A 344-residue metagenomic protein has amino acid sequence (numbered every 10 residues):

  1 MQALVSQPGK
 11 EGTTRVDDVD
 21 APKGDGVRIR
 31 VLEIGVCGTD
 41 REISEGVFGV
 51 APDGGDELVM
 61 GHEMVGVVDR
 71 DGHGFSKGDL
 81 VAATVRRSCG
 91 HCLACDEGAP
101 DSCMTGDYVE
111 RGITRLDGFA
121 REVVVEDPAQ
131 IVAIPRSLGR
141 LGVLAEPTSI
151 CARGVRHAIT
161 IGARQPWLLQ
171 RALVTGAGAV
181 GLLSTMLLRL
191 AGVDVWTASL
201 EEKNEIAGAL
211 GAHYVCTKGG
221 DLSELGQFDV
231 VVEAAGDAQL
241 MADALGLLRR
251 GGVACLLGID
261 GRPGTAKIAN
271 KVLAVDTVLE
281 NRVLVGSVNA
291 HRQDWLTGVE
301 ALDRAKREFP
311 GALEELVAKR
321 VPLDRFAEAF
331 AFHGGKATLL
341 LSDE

Functional and structural regions predicted by a protein language model:
M1, R292-E344: C-terminal hydrophobic helical "lid"/dimerization subdomain of Rossmann-like NAD(P)H-dependent oxidoreductases
P22-I34, F48-L93, P135-S137: Glycine-rich beta-strand-centered segment in the early N-terminal region that forms part of a ligand/cofactor-binding
G26, E63, D79-L80, A94 (+4 more regions): Residue-level marker of beta-strand positions
A82, V231-V232: N-terminal Rossmann-like NAD(P) cofactor-binding module of classical short-chain dehydrogenase/reductase
G90-R171: NAD(P)H dinucleotide-binding glycine-rich loop of Rossmann-like/cofactor-binding domains, especially the beta1-alpha1
L138-G219: Mid-domain Rossmann-like dinucleotide-binding core that forms the NAD(H)/NADP(H) cofactor-binding site
L222-V231: A short acidic, Gly/Pro-enriched loop at the edge of an enzyme's catalytic core that lines a small-molecule cofactor
Q239-R304, L341-E344: Glycine-rich phosphate-binding loop and adjacent beta-alpha segment of Rossmann(oid) nucleotide-cofactor-binding
